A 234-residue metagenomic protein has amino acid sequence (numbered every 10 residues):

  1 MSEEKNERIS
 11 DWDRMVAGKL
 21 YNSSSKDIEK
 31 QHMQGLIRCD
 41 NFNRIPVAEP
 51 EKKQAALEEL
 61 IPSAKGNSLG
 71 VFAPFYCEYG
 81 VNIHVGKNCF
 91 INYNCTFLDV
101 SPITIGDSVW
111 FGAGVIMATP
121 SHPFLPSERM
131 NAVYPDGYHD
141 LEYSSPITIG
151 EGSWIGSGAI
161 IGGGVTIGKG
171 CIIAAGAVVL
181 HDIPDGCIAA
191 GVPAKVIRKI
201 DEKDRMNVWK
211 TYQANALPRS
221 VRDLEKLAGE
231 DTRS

Functional and structural regions predicted by a protein language model:
M1-N67, F124, A194-S234: Terminal amphipathic alpha-helical/low-complexity segments used for targeting or macromolecular assembly
M15, G150, G168: Short, acidic, Ser/Thr-enriched surface-loop or helix-capping motifs
L20, N88, S108, G152-W154 (+3 more regions): Residue-level marker of beta-strand positions
P46, A73-F75: Short glycine-rich, polar/acidic loop-and-turn segments at beta strand-coil junctions
E59-L60, I83-V85, I183: Short, T/G/N/S-enriched strand-turn elements that build extracellular solenoid repeat scaffolds
L69-V71: Extracellular beta-strand-rich, repetitive "passenger/adhesive" scaffolds that bind or process carbohydrates
F75-V85, F90-V165, V192, K199-D201 (+1 more regions): Flexible, glycine/small-residue-enriched loop-and-beta-strand segment within the central core of proteins
I160, G164-A190: C-terminal/domain-terminus segments
